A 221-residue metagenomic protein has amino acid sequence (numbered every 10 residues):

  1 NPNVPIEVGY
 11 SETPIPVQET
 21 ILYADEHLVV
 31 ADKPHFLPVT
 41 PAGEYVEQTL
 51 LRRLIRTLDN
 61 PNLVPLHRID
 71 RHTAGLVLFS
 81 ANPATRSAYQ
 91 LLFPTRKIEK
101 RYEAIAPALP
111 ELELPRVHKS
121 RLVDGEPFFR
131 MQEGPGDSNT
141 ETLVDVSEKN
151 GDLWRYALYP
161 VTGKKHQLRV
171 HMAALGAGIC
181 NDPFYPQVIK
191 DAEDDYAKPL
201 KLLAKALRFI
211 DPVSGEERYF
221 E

Functional and structural regions predicted by a protein language model:
N1-E221: RNA pseudouridine synthases
